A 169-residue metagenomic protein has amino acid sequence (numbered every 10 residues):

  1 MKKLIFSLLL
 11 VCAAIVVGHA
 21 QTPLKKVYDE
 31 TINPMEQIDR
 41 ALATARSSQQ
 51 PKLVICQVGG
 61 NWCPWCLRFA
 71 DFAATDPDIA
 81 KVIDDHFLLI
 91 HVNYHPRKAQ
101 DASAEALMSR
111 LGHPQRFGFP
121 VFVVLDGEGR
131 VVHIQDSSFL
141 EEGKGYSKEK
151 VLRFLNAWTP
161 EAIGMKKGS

Functional and structural regions predicted by a protein language model:
M1-L4: Positively charged n-region of N-terminal signal peptides that target proteins for export
S7-I15: Bacterial N-terminal signal peptides
G18-A20: Boundary at the C-terminal end of the N-terminal hydrophobic targeting segment
P34, V58, I79-S103: Thiol-based oxidoreductase modules, predominantly thioredoxin-like and allied folds used for disulfide exchange
P34-V54: A short beta-strand-turn-helix
Q50-N61, L89: Short active-site neighborhood of thiol/selenol oxidoreductases, capturing the structured segment around
C66-V82: Typically the conserved alpha-helix immediately C-terminal to a functionally engaged Cys/Sec in thioredoxin-like
Q115-K166: Non-catalytic, surface beta->alpha helical segment in thiol-disulfide oxidoreductase systems
